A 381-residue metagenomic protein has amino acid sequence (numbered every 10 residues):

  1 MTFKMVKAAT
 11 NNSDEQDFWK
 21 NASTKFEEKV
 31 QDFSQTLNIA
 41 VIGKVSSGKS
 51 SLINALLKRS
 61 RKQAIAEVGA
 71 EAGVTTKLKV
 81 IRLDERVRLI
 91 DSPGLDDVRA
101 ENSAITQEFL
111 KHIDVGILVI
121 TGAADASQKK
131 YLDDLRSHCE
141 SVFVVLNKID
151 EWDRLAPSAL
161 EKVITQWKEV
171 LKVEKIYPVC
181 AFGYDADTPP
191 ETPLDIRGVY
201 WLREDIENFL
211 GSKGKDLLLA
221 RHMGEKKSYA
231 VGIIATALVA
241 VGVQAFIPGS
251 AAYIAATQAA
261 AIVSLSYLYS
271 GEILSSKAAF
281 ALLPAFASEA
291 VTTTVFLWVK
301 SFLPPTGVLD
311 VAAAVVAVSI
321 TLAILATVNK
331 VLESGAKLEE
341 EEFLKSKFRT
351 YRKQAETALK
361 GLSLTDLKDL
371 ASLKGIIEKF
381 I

Functional and structural regions predicted by a protein language model:
M1-S92, E272, I320, A326: Conserved G1/Walker A P-loop phosphate-binding module
A72, L95-D96, G122-A126: Short beta->alpha connector loops
I81-V87, I105-K175: Conserved C-terminal guanine-recognition region of P-loop GTPase G domains, centered on the G4
G94-R99, D150: Flexible beta-alpha connector loops of hexameric P-loop NTPases
D150-D216: Canonical P-loop GTPase G-domain recognition
D216-T236: Cytosolic-side membrane-insertion boundary helix
V231-T327: Membrane-inserting effector segments that mediate pore formation, membrane fusion, or transient membrane insertion
A312-I381: Charge-biased C-terminal accessory regions appended to nucleic-acid-, cytoskeletal NTPase
